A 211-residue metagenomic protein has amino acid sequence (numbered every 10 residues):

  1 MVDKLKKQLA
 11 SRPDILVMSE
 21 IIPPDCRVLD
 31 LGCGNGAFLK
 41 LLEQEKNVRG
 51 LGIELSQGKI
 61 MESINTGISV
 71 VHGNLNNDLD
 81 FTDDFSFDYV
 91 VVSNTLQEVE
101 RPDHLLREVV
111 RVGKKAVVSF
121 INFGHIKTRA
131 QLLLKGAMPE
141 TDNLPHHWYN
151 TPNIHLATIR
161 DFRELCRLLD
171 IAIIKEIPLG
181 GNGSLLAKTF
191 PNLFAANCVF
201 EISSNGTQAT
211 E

Functional and structural regions predicted by a protein language model:
Q8-D25: Conserved alpha-helix/loop element of class I SAM-dependent methyltransferases that forms part of the SAM/SAH-binding
L31: Conserved beta-strand/loop positions that form the S-adenosyl-L-methionine
N35: Conserved SAM/SAH-binding loop
L41-D78: Class I SAM-dependent methyltransferase SAM/SAH-binding core
D78-D84: Short conserved loop adjoining the S-adenosyl-L-methionine
Y89-E100: A short SAM/SAH-binding and catalytic strip from SAM-dependent methyltransferases
D103-R111, K115-T207: S-adenosyl-L-methionine-dependent methyltransferase catalytic module, highlighting the catalytic core
